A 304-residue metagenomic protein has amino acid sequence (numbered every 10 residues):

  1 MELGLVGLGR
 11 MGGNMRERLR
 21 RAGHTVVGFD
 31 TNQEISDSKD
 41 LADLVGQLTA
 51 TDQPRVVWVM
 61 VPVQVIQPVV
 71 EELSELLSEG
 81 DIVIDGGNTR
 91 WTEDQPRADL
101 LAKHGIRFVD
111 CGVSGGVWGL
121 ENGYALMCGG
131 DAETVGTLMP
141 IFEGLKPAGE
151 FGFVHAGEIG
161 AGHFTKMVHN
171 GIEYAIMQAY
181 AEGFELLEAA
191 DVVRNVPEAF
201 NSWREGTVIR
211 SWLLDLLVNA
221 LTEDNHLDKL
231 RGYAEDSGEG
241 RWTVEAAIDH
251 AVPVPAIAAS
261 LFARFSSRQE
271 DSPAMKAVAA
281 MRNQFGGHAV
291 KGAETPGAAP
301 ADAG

Functional and structural regions predicted by a protein language model:
M1-R10, M15-R18, G144-P147, N283 (+1 more regions): ATP-dependent carboxylate/acyl-activation modules
M1-V56, G80, V117-G119, N283: NAD(P)+-binding Rossmann beta1-loop-alpha1 motif at the extreme N-terminus of oxidoreductases
A22, H104, H250: Conserved dinucleotide-binding and phosphotransfer motif residues
V26, F108-V109, V254: Hydrophobic beta-strand scaffold residues
L41-V109: Rossmann-fold NAD(P) dinucleotide-binding segment
V69-E71, R90-A181, L187: Rossmann-fold dinucleotide-binding core
M127, T137, G160-H288: Helical "substrate-binding/catalytic lid" subdomain of Rossmann-like NAD(P)-dependent dehydrogenases/reductases
